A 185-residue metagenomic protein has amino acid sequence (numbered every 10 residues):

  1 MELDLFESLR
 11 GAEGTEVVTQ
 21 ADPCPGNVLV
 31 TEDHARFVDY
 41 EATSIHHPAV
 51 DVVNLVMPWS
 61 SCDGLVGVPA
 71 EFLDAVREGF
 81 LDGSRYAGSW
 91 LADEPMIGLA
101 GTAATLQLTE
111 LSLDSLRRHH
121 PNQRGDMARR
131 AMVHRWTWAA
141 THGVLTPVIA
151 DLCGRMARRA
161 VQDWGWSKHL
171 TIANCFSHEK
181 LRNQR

Functional and structural regions predicted by a protein language model:
D4, A70-E78, P147, D151: Generic alpha-helical secondary structure signal
L5-V50: Active-site acidic catalytic loop and adjacent metal/ATP-binding pocket of ATP-dependent phosphoryl transfer enzymes
A42-H46, A70, G98: Amphipathic, non-membrane alpha-helical segments in soluble helical-bundle scaffolds
S44-H47, V56, N122-A128: Secondary-structure junction/capping motif
V50-A87, G101-P121: Active-site activation/catalytic loop segments of kinase-like enzymes and analogous catalytic loops in related
T105-R185: ATP/Mg2+ or Mg2+-diphosphate-binding catalytic cores that bind nucleotide phosphates or diphosphates via glycine-rich
